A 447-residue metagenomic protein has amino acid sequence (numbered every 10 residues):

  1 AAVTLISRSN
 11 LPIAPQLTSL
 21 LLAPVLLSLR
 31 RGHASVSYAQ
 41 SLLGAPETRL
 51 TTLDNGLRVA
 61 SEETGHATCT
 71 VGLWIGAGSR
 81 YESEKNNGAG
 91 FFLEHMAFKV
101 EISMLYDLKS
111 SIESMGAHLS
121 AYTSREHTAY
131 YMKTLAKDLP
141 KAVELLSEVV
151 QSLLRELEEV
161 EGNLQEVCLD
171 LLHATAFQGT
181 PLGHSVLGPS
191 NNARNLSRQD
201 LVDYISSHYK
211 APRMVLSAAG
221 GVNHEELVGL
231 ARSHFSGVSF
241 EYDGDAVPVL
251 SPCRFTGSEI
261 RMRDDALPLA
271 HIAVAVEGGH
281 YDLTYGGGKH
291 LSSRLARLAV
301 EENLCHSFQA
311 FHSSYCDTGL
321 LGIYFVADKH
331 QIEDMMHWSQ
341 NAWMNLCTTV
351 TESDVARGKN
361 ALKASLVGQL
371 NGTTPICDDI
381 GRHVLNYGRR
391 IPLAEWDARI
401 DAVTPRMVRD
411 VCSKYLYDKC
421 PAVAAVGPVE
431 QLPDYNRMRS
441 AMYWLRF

Functional and structural regions predicted by a protein language model:
A2-A34, V215-S217, A361-F447: C-terminal regions of mature proteins
N10, T18, L22-T68: N- or domain-start disorder-to-order transition segments that initiate the globular core
L27-R31, A142, V149, V160-P212 (+4 more regions): Scaffold signal of the M16-like zinc-metallopeptidase fold and its non-catalytic homologs
S41, A176-Q178, L182-R194, K210-A211 (+3 more regions): An aromatic/glycine/proline-enriched structural segment found at the starts of mature extracellular/organellar domains
A60-G65, G72-W74, E241-R297, N303 (+6 more regions): His/Glu-based metal-binding/catalytic segments typifying zinc-dependent metallopeptidases
G65, T70-K141, Y285-L304, D317: M16/MPP (pitrilysin/insulinase) zinc-metallopeptidase core fold and M16-derived inactive scaffolds
K99-M104, K133-L153, C305, Q309-T374 (+1 more regions): M16/insulysin-pitrilysin zinc metalloprotease superfamily fold
S110-S114, H127, S152-E158, N223 (+4 more regions): Acidic/histidine-enriched alpha-helical segments
